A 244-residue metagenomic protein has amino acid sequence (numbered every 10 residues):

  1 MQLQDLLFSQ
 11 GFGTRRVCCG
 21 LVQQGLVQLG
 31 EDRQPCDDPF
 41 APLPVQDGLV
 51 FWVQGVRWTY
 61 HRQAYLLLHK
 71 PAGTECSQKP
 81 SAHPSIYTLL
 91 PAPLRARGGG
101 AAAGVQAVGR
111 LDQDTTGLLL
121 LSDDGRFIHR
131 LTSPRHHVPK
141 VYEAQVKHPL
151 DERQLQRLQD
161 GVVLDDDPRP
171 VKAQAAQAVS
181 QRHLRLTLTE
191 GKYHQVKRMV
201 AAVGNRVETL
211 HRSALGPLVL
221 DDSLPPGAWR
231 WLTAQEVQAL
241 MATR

Functional and structural regions predicted by a protein language model:
M1-P80: S4-like RNA-binding module at protein N-termini
Q10, I128-Q154: N-terminal accessory regions of nucleic-acid-interacting proteins
P35-Q46, D160, D167-R244: RNA substrate-recognition surfaces in RNA-acting enzymes
V53-G55, L68-K70, L121-D124, V146-H148 (+1 more regions): Flexible glycine-/small-residue-rich
T74-S77, F127-R130, E152-Q154, L220-D222: Switch/connector loops and helix/strand junctions flanking conserved nucleotide-binding motifs in nucleotide-processing
S81-A103: Substrate-gripping "pore-loop 1 plus following alpha2 helix"
A96-S133: Glycine/acidic-rich beta-strand-loop module
Q154-L164: Anionic-ligand binding region
